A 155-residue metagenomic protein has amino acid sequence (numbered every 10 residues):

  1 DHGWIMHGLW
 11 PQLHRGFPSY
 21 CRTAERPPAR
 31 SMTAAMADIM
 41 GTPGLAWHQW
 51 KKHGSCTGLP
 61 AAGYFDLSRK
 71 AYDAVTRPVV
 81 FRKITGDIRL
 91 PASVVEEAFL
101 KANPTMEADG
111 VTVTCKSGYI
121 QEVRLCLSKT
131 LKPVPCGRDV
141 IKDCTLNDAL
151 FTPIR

Functional and structural regions predicted by a protein language model:
D1-R155: Domain-level detector of nuclease and nuclease-like folds in predominantly extracellular/periplasmic contexts
